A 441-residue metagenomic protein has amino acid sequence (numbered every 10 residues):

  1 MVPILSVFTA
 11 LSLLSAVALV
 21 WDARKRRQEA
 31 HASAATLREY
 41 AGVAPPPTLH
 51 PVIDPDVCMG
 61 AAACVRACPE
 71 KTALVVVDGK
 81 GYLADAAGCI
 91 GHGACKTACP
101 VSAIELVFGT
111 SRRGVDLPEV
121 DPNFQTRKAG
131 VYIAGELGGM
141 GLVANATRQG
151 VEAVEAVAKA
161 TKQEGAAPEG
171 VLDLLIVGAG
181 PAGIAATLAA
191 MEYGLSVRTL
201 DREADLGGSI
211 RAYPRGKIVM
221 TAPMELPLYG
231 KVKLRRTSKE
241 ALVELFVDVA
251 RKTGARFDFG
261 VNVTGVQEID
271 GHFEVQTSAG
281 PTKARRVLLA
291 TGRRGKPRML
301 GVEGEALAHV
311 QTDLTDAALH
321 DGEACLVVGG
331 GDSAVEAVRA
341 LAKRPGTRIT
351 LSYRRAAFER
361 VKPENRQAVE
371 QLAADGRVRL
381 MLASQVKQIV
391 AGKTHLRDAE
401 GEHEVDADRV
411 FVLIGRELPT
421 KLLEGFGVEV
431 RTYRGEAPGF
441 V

Functional and structural regions predicted by a protein language model:
M1-R66, K71, V75-V77, T97 (+1 more regions): Non-ligating segments of multi-cofactor redox enzymes
R38-G60, L74-G91, S111-P122, L137 (+2 more regions): Ferredoxin-like iron-sulfur electron-transfer modules
A44-P45, K217-M224, R236-T277, P281-A284 (+1 more regions): A Rossmann-like FAD-binding core segment of flavoenzymes
G60, G91, I133, F257-F259 (+3 more regions): A structural signal for the hydrophobic beta-strands that form the central parallel beta-sheet of Rossmann-like
T72, A103-L117, A290-T315, E400-F440: Glycine-rich beta-alpha-beta "Rossmann" dinucleotide-binding loop(s) and their flanking helix/strand
P100-T161, Q267-D270, S278-L307: Glycine/serine-rich phosphate-binding loop and adjoining beta1-alpha1 elements at the start of nucleotide-handling
N123-R198, D313-F358, G401-H403, G415-G425 (+1 more regions): Rossmann-like dinucleotide/flavin-binding elements
R202-E240: Active-site-adjacent segment of FAD-dependent monooxygenases/related oxidoreductases
